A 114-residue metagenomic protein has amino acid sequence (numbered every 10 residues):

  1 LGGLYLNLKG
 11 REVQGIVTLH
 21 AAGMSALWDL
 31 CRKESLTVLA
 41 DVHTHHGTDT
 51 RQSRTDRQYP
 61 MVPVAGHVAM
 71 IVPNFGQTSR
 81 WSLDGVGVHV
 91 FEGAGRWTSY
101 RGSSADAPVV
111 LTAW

Functional and structural regions predicted by a protein language model:
L1-V38, G47-W114: Conserved beta-strand-loop surface patch within small alpha/beta domains used for substrate/adaptor or ligand engagement
T44: Histidine-centered nuclease catalytic patch
